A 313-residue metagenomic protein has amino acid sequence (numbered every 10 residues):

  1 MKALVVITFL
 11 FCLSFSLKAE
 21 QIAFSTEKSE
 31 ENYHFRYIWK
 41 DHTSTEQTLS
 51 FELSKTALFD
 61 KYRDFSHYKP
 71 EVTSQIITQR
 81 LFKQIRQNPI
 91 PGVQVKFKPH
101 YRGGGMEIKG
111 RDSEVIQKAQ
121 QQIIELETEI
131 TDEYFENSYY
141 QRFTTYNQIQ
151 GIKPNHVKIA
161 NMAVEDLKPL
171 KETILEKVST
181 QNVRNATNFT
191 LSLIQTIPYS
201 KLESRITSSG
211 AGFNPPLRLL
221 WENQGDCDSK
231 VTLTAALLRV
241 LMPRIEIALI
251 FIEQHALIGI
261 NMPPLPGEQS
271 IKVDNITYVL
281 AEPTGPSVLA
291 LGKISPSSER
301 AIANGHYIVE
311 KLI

Functional and structural regions predicted by a protein language model:
L4-L13: Sec-dependent N-terminal signal peptides
K18-I313: A structural boundary/capping signal
